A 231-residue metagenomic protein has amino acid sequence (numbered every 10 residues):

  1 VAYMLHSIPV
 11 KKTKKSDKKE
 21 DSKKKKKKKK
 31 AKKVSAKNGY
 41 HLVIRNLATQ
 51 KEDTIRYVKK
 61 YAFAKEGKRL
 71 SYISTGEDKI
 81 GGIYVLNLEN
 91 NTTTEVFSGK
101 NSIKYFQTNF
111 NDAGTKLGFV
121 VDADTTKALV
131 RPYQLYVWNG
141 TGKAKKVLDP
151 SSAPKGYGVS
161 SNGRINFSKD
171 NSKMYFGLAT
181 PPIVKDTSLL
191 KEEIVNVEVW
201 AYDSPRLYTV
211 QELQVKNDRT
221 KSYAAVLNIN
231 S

Functional and structural regions predicted by a protein language model:
V1-S231: Beta-propeller folds
